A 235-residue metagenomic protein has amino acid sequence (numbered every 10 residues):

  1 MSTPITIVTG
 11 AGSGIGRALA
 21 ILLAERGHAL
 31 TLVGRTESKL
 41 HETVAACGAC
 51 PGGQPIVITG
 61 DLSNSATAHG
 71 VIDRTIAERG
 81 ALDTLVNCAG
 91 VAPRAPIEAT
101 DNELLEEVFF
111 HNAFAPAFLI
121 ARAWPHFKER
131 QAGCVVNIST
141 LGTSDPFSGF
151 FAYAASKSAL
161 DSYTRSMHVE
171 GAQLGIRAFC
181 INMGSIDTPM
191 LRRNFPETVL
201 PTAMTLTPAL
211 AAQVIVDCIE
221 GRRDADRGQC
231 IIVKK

Functional and structural regions predicted by a protein language model:
G12-G14: Conserved glycine-rich cofactor-binding loop
R26-E42: Conserved glycine-rich Rossmann-like NAD(P)H-binding loop of the short-chain dehydrogenase/reductase
H69, A92-E106, G149-A152, R192: Conserved mid-core segment of classical short-chain dehydrogenase/reductases
V91, E98-A117, V136, L160: Catalytic Tyr-X3-Lys loop
I120, S156: Active-site helix of classical SDR
T140: Residue(s) in the substrate-gating loop at a strand-loop-helix junction that position the organic substrate next
D145, S166-I176: Active-site-adjacent segment of SDR/Rossmann-fold oxidoreductases
Q173, C180, E197-K235: C-terminal helical subdomain
